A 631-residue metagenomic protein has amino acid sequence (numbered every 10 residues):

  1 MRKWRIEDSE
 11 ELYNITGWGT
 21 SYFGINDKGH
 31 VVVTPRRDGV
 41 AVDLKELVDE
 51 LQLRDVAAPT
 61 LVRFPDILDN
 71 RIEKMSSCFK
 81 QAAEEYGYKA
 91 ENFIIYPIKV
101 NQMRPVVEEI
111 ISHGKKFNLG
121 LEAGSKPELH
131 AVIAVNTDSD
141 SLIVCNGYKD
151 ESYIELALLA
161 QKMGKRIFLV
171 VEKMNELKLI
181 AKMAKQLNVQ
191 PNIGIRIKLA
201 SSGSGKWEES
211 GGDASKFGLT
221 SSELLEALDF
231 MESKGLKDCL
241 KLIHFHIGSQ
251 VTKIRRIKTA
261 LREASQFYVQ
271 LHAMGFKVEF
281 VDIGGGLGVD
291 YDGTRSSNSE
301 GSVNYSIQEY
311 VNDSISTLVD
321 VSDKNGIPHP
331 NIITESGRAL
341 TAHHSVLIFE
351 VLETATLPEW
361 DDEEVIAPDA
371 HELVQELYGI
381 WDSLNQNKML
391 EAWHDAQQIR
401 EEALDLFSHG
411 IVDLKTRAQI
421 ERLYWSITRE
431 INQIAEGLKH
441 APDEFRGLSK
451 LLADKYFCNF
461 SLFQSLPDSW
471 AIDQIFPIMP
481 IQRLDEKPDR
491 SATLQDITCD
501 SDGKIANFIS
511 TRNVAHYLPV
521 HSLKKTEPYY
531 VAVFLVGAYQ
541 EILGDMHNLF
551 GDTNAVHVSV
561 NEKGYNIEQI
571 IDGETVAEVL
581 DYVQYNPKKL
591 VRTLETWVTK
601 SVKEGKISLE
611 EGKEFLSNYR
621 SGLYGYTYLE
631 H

Functional and structural regions predicted by a protein language model:
M1-V31: Charged, compositionally biased N-terminal leader segments and the immediate start of the first structured element
E7-S9, E73-Q81, R104-E109, L129-H130 (+5 more regions): Short alpha-helical segments and helix-capping/turn motifs at coil-helix boundaries
T20, I25-Q102: Low-complexity, highly charged intrinsically disordered N-terminal segments that act as targeting/localization
H30, D38, I67, N101-M103 (+15 more regions): Short, glycine-/Ser/Thr-/acidic-enriched flexible segments
A58, V62, E84-K89, M274-V278 (+1 more regions): Flexible, glycine/charged-enriched surface loops at secondary-structure junctions
D66-K74, E226, E263, D313: A non-catalytic, amphipathic alpha-helix used as a structural packing/dimerization or gating element in enzyme scaffolds
G87-F280, L287-G293, N304-E309, T317 (+1 more regions): Active-site-proximal beta-alpha core segment in soluble small-molecule metabolic enzymes
Y305, D313-I315, V319-H631: Charged (often Lys/Glu-rich) extended helix/loop segments that serve as interaction or gating elements
